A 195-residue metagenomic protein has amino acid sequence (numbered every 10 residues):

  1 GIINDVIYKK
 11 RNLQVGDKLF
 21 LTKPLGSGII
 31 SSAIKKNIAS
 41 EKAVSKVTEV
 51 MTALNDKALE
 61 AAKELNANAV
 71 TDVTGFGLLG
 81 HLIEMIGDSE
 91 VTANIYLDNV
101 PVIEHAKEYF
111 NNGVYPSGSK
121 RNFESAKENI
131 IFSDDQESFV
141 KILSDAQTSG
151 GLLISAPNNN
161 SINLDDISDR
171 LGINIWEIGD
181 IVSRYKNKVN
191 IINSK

Functional and structural regions predicted by a protein language model:
G1-A39, D180: Glycine-rich anion-binding loops of enzyme active sites
G1-I7, K42-A62, D135-Q136: Active-site glycine-rich loop that binds ribose-phosphate moieties when present
N4-N12, L59, I83-E84, K141-S144: A generic local secondary-structure boundary/capping motif
R11, T22, V47, M51 (+2 more regions): Glycine- and other small-residue-rich loops at beta-strand/loop junctions that grip anionic moieties
N12-V15, L21, V47, L54-A58 (+2 more regions): Internal, well-ordered alpha-helical segments in soluble enzyme and binding-protein domains
T22-G26, A43-V50, S125-F132: Short acidic/polar alpha-helix capping motifs at helix-coil junctions
S31-V47, R170-G172: Short, compositionally biased
E64-L65, V70-K195: Glycine-/charge-enriched secondary-structure boundary and capping motifs
